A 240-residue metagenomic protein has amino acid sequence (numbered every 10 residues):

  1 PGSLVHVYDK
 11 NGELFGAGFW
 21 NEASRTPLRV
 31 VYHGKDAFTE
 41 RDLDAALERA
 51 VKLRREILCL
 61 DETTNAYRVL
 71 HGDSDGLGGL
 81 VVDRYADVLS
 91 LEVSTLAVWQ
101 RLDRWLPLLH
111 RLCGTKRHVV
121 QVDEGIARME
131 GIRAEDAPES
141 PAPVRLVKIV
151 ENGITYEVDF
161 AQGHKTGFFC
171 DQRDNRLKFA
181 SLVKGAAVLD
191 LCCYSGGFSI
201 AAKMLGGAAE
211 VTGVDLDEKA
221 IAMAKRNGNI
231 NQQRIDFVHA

Functional and structural regions predicted by a protein language model:
P1-S181, L205: RNA-binding accessory domains that recognize and position tRNA/RNA substrates
P141-A240: Rossmann-like S-adenosyl-L-methionine
